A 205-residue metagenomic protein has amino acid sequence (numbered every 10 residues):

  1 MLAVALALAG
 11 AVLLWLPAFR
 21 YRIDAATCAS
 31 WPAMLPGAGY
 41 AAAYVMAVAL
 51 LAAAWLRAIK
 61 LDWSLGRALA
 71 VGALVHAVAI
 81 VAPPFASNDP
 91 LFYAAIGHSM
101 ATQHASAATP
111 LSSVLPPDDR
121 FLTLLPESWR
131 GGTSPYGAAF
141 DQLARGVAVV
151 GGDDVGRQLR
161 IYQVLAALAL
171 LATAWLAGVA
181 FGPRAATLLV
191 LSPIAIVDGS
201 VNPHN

Functional and structural regions predicted by a protein language model:
M1-A9, R22-V78: Start-transfer (signal-anchor) and selected internal transmembrane alpha helices of multi-pass inner/ER membrane
G10-A18, A82-P83, I96: C-terminal TM-helix exit segments that contain a strictly Trp-centered aromatic cap at the helix terminus
L16-A38, V81, G131, G146 (+2 more regions): Membrane-integral, polyisoprenol-dependent glycosyltransferases of the GT-C/oligosaccharyltransferase superfamily
A41-A47, A82, G137-A138, Q142 (+1 more regions): Alpha-helical transmembrane segments at the extracellular/periplasmic loop-to-helix junctions of multi-pass membrane
Y44-V48, F92-A95, L170, N205: Hydrophobic core segments of transmembrane alpha-helices in multi-pass, intramembrane catalytic enzymes
A49-A58, R157-R184: Transmembrane-helix motifs of polytopic, lipid-linked glycan transferases
D62-Q163: Intramembrane catalytic core of multi-pass membrane enzymes that act on lipidic substrates
G72, V164-A167, P183-N205: Membrane-embedded helix bundles of polyisoprenyl
